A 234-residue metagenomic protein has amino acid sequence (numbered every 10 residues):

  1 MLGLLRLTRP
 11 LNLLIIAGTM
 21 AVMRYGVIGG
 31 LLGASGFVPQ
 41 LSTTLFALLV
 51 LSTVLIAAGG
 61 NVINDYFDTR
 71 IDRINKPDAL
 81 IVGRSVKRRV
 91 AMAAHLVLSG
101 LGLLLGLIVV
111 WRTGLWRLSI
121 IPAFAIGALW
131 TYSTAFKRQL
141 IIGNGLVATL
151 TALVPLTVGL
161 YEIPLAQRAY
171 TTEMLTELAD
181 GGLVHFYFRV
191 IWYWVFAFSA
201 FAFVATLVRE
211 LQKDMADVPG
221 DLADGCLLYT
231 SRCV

Functional and structural regions predicted by a protein language model:
M1-L7, L11-L14, T134, A152-P155 (+2 more regions): C-terminal membrane-associated helical module and adjoining short loops/tails
G18-V22, G26, A34-D65, R117-W130 (+1 more regions): Membrane-embedded alpha-helical segments that form the functional core of polytopic membrane enzymes, especially those
T19-V22, L146-L160: Small-residue-rich segments of transmembrane alpha-helices in multi-pass membrane proteins, especially helix faces
I28, L32, T69-R70, V110-L115 (+4 more regions): Transmembrane helix-loop junctions in multipass membrane proteins, especially transporters and channels
L51, T69-P122, G225-R232: Multi-pass membrane catalytic core of lipid/isoprenoid biosynthesis enzymes
S52-V82, V90, A205-G225: Acidic (Asp/Glu-rich) catalytic motifs at the cytosolic membrane interface
L103-L107, G127-T131, L156: Alpha-helical transmembrane segments of multipass membrane proteins
A128-L140: C-terminal ends of transmembrane helices
